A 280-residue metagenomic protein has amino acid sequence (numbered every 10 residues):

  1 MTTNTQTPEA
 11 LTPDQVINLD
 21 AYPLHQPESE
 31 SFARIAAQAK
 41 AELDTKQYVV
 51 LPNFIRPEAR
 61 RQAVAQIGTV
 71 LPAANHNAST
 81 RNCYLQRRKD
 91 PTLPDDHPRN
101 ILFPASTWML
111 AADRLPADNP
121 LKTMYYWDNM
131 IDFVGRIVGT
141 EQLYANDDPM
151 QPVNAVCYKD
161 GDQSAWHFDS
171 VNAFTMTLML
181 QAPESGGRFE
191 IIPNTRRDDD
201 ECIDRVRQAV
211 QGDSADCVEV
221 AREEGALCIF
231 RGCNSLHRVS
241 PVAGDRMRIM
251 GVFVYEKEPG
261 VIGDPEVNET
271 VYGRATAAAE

Functional and structural regions predicted by a protein language model:
M1-T45, G273-E280: Fe(II)/2-oxoglutarate
E28-F32, D118, Y126-W127, D264: Polar helix-capping/helix-linker motif
A37-M130, V134: Non-heme Fe(II)/2-oxoglutarate
I55, L180, Y255-K257: Short beta-strand segments enriched in hydrophobic/aromatic residues within well-folded beta-rich domains
L71-N75, V138-E141, P259: A generic secondary-structure signal for well-formed alpha-helical elements
R114-K122, I131-L227, D264: Catalytic core of non-heme Fe(II) oxygenases with the double-stranded beta-helix
I191-E280: Catalytic core of Fe(II)/2-oxoglutarate
